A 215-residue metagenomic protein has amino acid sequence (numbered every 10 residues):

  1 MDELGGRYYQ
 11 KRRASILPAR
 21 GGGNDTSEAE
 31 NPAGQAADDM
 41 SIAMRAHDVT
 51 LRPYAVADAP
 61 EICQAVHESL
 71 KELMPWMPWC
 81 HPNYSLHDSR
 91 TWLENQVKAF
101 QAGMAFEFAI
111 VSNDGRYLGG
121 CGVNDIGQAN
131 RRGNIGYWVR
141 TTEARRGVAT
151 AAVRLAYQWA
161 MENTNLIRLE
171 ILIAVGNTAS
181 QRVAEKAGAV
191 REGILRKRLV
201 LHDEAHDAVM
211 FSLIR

Functional and structural regions predicted by a protein language model:
M1-E61, A65-E72, E107-R215: Acyl-donor (CoA/ACP) binding surface of acyl/acetyltransferases
V56, H67, N83-R90, M104: Generic alpha-helical scaffold signal
H67-L70, H81, V97: Residue-level detector of secondary-structure transition/capping positions
M74-E94: Conserved GNAT-fold acetyl-CoA-binding loop/helix
W76, C80, G103-E107, I167: Short, polar/charged, Gly/Pro-enriched helix-capping and turn/loop motifs at alpha-helix termini and inter-helix linkers
K98-G103, A189: Short loop/turn motifs at secondary-structure junctions and domain boundaries
